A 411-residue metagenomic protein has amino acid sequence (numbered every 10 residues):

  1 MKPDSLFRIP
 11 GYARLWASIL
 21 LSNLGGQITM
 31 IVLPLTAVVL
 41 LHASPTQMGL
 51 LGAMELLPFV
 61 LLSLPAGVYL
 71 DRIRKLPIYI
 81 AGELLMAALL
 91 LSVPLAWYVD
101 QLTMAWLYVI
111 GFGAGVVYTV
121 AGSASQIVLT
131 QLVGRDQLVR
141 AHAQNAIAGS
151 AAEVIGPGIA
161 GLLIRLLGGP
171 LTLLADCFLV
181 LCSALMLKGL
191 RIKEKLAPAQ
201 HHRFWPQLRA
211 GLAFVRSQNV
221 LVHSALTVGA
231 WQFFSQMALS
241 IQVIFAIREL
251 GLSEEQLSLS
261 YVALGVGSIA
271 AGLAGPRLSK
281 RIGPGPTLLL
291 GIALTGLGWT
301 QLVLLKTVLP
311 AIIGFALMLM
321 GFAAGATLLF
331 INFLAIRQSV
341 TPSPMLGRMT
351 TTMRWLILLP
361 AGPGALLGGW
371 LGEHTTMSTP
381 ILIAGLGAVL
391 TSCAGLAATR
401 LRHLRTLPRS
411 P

Functional and structural regions predicted by a protein language model:
M1-P411: Alpha-helical transmembrane-bundle signature of multi-pass membrane transport and export proteins
